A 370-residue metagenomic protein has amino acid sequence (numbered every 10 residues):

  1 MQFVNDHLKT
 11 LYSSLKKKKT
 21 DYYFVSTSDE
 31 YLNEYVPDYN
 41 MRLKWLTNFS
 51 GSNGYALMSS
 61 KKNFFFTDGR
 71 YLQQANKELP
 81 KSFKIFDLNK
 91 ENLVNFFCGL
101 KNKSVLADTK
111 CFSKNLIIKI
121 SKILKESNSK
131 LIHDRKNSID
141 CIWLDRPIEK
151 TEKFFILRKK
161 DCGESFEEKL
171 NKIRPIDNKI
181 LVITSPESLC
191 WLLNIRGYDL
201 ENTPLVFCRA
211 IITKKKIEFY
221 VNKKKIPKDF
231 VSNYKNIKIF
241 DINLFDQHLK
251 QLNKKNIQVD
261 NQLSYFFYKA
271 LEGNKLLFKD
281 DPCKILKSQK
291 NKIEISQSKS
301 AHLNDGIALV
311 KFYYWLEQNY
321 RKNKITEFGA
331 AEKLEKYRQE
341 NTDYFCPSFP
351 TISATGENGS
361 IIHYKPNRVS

Functional and structural regions predicted by a protein language model:
M1-G99, F112, L116-H248, L303 (+3 more regions): N-terminal accessory/capping or targeting/presequence segment of soluble
F24-S26, T326-F349: Amphipathic alpha-helical
V105, S185, S298: A residue-level signal for conserved active-site and pocket-lining positions in enzyme catalytic cores
L106-A107, F230-P282, K287-Q289, S300: Conserved catalytic alpha/beta cores of large enzymes that bind or transform nucleotide phosphates and polynucleotides
I123, S127-I148, S264-Q297: Terminal amphipathic helices with adjacent charged low-complexity linkers/tails
L303, E317, E335-T342, A354-E357: Hydrophobic alpha-helix feature that most strongly marks membrane-spanning transmembrane helices and their immediate
I307-I325: C-terminal helix-coil-helix/basic helical segment that borders enzyme active sites and/or dimer interfaces and provides
